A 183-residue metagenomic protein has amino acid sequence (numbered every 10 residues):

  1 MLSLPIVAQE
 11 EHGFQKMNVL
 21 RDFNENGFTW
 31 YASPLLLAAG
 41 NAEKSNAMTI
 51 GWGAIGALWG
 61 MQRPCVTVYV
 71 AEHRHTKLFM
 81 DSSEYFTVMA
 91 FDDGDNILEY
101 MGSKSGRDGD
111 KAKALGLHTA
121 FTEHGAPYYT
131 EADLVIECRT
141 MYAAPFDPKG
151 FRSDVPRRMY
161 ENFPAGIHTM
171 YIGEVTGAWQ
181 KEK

Functional and structural regions predicted by a protein language model:
M1-I6: C-terminal segment of classical bacterial N-terminal signal peptides
Q9-K183: Active-site-proximal mixed secondary-structure blocks
